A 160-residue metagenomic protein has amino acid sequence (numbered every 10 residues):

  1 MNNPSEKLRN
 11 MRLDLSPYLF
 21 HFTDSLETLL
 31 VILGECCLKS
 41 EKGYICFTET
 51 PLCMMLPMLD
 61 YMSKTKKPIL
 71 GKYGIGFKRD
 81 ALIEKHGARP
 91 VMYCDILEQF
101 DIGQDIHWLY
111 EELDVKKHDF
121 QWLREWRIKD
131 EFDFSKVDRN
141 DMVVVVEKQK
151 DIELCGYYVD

Functional and structural regions predicted by a protein language model:
M1-D160: NAD-dependent ADP-ribosyltransferases
